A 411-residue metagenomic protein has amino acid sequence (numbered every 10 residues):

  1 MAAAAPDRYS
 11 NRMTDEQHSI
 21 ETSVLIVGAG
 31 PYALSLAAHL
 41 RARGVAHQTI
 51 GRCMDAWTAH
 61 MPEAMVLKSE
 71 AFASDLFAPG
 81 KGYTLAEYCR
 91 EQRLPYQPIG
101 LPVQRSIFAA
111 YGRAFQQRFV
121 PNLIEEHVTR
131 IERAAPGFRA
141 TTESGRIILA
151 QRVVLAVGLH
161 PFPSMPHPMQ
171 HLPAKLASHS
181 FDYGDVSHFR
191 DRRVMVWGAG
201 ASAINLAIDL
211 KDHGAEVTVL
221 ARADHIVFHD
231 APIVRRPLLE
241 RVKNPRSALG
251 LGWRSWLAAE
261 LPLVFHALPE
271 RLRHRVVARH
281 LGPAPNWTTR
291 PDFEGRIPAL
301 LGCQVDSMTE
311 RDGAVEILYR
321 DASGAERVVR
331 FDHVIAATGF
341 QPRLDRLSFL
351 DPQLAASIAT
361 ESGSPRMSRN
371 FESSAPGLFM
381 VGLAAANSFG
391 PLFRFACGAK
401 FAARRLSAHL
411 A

Functional and structural regions predicted by a protein language model:
R12-M54, Q97-A201, N205-A411: Flavin (primarily FAD) cofactor-binding/catalytic cores of flavoenzymes
W57: Charged, glycine-enriched surface loops/patches that mediate electrostatic binding to polyanionic ligands
M61-L94, R246-L268: Flavin (FAD/FMN) cofactor-binding and adjacent substrate-gating region of FAD-dependent oxidoreductase domains
